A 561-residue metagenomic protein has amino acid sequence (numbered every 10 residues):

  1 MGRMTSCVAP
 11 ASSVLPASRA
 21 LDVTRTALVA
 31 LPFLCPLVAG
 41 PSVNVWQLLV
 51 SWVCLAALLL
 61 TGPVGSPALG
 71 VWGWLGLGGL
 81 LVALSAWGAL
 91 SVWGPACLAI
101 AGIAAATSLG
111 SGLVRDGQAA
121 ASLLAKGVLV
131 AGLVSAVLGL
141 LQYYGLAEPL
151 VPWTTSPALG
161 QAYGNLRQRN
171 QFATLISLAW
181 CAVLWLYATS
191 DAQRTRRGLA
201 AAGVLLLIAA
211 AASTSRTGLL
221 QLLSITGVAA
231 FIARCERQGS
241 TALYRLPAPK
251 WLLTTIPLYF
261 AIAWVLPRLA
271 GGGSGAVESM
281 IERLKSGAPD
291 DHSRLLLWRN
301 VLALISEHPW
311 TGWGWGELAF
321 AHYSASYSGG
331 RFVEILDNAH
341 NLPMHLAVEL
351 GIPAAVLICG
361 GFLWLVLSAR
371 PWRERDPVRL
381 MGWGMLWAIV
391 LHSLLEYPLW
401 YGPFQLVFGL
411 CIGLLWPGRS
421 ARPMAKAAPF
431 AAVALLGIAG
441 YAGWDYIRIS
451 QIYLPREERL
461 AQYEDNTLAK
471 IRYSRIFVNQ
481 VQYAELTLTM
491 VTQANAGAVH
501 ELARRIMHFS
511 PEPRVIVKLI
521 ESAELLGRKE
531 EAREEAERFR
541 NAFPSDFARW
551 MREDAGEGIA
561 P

Functional and structural regions predicted by a protein language model:
R25-V38, N44-T61, G79-A86, P95-L109 (+6 more regions): Alpha-helical transmembrane segments of multi-pass inner-membrane proteins
L28-P32, A202, D337, N341 (+1 more regions): Loop-to-helix entry and N-terminal half of a specific, functionally important transmembrane alpha helix in multi-pass
A162, I225, I262-W298, V378 (+1 more regions): Flexible juxtamembrane loops connecting transmembrane helices in multi-pass membrane enzymes that build or modify
Q168, L295-L336, P343, L350-V356: TM-adjacent membrane-interface loops and short helices in multi-pass inner/ER membrane proteins
A182, Q221-A229, V378-P429: Transmembrane alpha-helices of multi-pass inner-membrane enzymes
A212-S213, G218, A233-S286, P429-F430 (+1 more regions): A membrane-periplasm/extracellular boundary helix in multi-pass inner-membrane enzymes that assemble envelope glycans
I352-L380: Hydrophobic transmembrane alpha-helices and their immediate junctions
G440-R514, K518-L519, E531: Membrane-interface segments at or immediately adjacent to transmembrane helices that form the boundary between
